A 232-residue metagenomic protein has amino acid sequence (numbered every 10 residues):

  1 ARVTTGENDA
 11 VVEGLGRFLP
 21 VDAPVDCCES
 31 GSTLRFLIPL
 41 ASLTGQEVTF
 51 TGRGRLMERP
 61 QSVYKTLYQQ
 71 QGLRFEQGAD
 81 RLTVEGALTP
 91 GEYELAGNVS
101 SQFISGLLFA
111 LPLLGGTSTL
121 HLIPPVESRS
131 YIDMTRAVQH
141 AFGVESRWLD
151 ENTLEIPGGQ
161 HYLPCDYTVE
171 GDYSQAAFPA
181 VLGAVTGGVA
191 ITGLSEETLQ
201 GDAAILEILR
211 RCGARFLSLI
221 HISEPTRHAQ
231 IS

Functional and structural regions predicted by a protein language model:
A1-G54: Glycine-rich, N-terminal phosphate-binding loop and its surrounding beta-alpha-beta segment
D9-G14, R81-E85, T153-P157, S223: Minor-groove-contacting beta-hairpin "wing" of winged helix-turn-helix DNA-binding domains
G16-P24, Q70, A87-A96, Q160-T168 (+1 more regions): Short, charged/polar, Gly/Pro-enriched secondary-structure boundary elements
V25-G31, E94-F103, D166-A176: A short, aromatic-enriched beta-strand patch in the conserved N-lobe beta-sheet of the protein kinase catalytic domain
T33-E94: Hydrophobic alpha-helical hairpins/lids featuring a short glycine-rich hinge
E155-S218: Acidic, glycine-rich loop-and-beta core segments that form the ion-binding/anion-interacting portion of active sites
I220-S232: Single conserved hydrophobic/aromatic residue that forms the stacking wall/gate of nucleotide- or nucleobase-binding
